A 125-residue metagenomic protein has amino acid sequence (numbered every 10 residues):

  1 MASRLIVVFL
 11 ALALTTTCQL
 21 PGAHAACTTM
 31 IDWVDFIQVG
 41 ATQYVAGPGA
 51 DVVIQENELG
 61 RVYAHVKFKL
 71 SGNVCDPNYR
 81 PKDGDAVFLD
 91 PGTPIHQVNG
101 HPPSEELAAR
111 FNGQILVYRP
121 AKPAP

Functional and structural regions predicted by a protein language model:
M1-V7: Bacterial N-terminal signal peptides that target proteins for export
V7-T17: Bacterial N-terminal signal peptides
A23-A25: Boundary at the C-terminal end of the N-terminal hydrophobic targeting segment
D32-G100: Mature extracytoplasmic domains of secretory-pathway proteins
Q97-N112: Short, exposed beta-strand-loop hairpins at the edges of beta-sheets in extracellular/periplasmic proteins
A108-A124: Short, compositionally biased
